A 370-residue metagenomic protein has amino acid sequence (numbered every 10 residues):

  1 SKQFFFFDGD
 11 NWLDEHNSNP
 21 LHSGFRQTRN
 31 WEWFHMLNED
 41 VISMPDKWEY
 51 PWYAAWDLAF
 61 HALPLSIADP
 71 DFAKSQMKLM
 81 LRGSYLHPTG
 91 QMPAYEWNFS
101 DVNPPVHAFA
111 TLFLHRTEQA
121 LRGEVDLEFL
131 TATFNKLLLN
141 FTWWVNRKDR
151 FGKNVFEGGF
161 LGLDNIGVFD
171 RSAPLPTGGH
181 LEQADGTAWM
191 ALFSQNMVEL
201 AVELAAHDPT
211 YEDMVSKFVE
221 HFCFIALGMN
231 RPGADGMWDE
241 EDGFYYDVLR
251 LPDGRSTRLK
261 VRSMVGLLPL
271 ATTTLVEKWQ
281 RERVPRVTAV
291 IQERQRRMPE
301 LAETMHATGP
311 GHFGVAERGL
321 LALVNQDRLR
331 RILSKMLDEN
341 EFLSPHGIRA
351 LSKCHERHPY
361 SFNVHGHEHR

Functional and structural regions predicted by a protein language model:
S1-R370: Acidic, mature catalytic/reactive cores of soluble proteins
